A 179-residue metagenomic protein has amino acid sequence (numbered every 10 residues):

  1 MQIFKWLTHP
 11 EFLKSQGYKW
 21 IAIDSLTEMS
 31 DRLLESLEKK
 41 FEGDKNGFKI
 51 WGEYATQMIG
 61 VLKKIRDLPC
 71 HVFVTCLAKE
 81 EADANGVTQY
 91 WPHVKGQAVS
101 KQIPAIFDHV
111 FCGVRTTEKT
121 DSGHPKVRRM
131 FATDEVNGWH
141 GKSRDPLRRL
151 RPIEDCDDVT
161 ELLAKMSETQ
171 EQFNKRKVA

Functional and structural regions predicted by a protein language model:
M1-K19: Nucleotide-state-sensitive switch-loop elements of NTP-binding domains
L7-P10, L62-I65, F107: Hydrophobic, Leu/Ile/Phe/Ala-enriched alpha-helical segments that form helix-helix packing faces
K14, K49, E161-A164: Polar/charged alpha-helical tracts
Q16, L68, A105: Structured loop/turn residues at beta-strand edges in well-structured enzyme cores
W20-K101: P-loop NTPase motor core
E80-A179: Conserved GTP-binding G-domain of TRAFAC-class P-loop NTPases and closely related GTPase folds
